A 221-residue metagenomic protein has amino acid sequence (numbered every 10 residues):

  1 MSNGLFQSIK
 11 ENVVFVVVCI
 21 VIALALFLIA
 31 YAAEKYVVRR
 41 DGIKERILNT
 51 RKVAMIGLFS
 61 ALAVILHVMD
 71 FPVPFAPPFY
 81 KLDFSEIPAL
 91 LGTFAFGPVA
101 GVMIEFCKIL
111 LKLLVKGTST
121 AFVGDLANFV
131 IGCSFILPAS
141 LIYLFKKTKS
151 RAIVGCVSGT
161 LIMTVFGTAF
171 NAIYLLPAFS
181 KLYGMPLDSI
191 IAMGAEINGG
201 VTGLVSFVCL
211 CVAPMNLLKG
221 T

Functional and structural regions predicted by a protein language model:
M1-T221: Loop-helix junctions at membrane interfaces
